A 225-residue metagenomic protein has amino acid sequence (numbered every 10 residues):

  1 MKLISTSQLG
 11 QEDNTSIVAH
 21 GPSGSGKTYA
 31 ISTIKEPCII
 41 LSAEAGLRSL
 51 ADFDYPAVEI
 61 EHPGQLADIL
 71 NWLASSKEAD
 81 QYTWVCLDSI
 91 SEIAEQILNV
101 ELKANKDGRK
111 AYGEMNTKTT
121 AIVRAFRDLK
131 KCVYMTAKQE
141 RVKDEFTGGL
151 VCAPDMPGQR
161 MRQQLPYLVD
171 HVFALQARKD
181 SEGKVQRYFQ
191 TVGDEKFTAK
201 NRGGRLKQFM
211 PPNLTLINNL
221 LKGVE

Functional and structural regions predicted by a protein language model:
K2-G10, T15-I17, A51-H62, L66-L73 (+1 more regions): P-loop/Walker A phosphate-binding loop and immediately adjacent motor/lid segment at beta-alpha junctions
K2-L87, S91-E92, Q96: Conserved P-loop
L9, A30-S32, A125-F126, R162-P166 (+1 more regions): A general structural signal for short secondary-structure junctions and capping/turn motifs
K35, D52, D128, P166-Y167: Short, well-ordered coil/turn elements that cap or connect secondary structure elements
C38, T83, K131-C132, D170: Conserved acidic residues
W72-S76, I93-Q96, A125, T136 (+2 more regions): Conserved, well-folded catalytic cores of nucleic-acid-processing and energy-transducing macromolecular machines
W84-Q164: P-loop NTPase motor core
V133-P211: Phosphate-binding/switch region of NTP-binding enzymes
